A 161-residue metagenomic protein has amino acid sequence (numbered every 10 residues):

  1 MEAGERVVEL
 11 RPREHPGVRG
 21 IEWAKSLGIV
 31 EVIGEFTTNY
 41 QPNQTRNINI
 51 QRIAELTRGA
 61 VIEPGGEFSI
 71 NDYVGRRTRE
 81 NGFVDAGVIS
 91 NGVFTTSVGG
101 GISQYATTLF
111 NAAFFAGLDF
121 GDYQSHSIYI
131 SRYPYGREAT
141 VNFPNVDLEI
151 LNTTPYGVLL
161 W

Functional and structural regions predicted by a protein language model:
M1-W161: Well-ordered beta-sheet/strand-loop patches within structured domains
